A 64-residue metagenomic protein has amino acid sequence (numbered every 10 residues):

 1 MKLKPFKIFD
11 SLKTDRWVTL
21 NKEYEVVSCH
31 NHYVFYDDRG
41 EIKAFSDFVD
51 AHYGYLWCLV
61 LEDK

Functional and structural regions predicted by a protein language model:
M1-K13, Y33, L56-K64: SH3-family beta-barrel domains
K7-H52: Basic/aromatic-rich interaction segments and small domains that mediate binding to polyanionic partners
